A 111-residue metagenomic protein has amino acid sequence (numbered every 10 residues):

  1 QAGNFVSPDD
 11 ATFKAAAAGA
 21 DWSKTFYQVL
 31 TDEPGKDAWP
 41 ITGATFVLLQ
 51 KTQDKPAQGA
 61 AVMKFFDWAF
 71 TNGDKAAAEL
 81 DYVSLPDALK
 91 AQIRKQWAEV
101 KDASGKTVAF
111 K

Functional and structural regions predicted by a protein language model:
Q1-N72, Y82-K111: Flexible, solvent-exposed loop/hinge segments that line or gate ligand/substrate-binding clefts
A77-A78: A short acidic/glycine-rich loop-to-helix N-cap element
